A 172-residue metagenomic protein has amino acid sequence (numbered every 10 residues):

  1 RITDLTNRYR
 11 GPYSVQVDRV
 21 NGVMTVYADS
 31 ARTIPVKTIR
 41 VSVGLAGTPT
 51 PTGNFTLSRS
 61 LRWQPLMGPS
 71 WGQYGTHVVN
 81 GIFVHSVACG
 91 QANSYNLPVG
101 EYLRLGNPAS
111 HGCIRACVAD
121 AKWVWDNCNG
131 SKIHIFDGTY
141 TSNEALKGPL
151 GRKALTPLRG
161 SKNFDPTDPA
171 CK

Functional and structural regions predicted by a protein language model:
R1, T33-I34, H111-A116: Long hydrophobic alpha-helices with heptad-repeat/coiled-coil character
R1-I2, G53-F55: Short, basic/low-complexity N-terminal boundary segments at the transition from targeting/disordered tails
I2-G47: A structural motif detector for short, solvent-exposed N-terminal "entry" segments of globular domains
R8, P49-T52, L61-K172: Exported/periplasmic cell-wall-interacting domains
D18, T25-Y27, S58, H85 (+1 more regions): Beta-strand residues in well-ordered beta-sheet regions across diverse protein folds
T38-R40, N54-T56, K132: Well-ordered beta-strand positions in beta-sheet-rich domains
